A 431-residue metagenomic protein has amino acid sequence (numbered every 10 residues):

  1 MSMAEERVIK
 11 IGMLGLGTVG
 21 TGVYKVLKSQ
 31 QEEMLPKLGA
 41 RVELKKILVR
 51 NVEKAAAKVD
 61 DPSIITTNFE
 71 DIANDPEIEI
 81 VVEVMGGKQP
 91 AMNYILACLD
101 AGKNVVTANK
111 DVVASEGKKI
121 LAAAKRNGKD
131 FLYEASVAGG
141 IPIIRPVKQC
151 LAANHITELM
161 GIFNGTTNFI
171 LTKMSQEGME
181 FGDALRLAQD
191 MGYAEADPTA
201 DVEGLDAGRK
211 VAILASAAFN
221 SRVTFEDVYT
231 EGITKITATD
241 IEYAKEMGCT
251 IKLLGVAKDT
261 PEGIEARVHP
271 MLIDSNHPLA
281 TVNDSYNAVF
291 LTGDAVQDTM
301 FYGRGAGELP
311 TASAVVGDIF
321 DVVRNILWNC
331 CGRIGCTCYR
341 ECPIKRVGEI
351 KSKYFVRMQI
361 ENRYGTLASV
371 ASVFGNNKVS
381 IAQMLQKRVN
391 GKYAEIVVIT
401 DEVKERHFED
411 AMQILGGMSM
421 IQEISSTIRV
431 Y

Functional and structural regions predicted by a protein language model:
S2-A101: N-terminal glycine-/serine-/threonine-rich beta1-alpha1-beta2 phosphate-ribose binding loop of Rossmann-like
I65-T67, V82-E83, V106-A108, F131-A135 (+2 more regions): General beta-strand structural signal in soluble alpha/beta enzymes
A91-A97, A101, K110-K148: Rossmann-fold NAD(P)-binding glycine/threonine-rich loop
N104-V106, I381: A short hydrophobic/small-residue beta-strand
K125-D206, I213: Rossmann-like NAD(P)H-binding beta-loop-alpha module
D183-T281, Y286-A288: Substrate-binding/catalytic subdomain of NAD(P)-dependent oxidoreductase enzymes
P278-K353: ATP-dependent carboxylate/acyl-activation modules
I319-Y431: A conserved regulatory-domain signal marking ACT and ACT-like small-molecule sensing domains and adjacent regulatory
